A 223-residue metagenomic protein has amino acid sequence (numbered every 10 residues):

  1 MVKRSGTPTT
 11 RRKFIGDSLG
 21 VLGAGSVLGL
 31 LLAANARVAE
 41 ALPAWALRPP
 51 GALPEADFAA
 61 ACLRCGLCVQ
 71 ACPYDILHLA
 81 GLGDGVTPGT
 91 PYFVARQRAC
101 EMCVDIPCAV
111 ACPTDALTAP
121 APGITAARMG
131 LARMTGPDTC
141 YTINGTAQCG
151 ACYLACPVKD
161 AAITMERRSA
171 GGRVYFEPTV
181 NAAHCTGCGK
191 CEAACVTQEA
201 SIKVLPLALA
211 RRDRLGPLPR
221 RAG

Functional and structural regions predicted by a protein language model:
M1-G223: Non-ligating segments of multi-cofactor redox enzymes
